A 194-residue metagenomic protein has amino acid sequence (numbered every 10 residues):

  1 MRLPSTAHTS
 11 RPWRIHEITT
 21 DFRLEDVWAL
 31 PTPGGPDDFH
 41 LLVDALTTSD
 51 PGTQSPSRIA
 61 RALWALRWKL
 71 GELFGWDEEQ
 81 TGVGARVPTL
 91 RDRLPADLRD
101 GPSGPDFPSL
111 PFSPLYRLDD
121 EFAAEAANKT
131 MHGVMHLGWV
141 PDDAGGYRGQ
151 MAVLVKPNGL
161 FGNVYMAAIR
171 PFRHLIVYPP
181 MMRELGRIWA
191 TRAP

Functional and structural regions predicted by a protein language model:
M1-G101: Hydrophobic ligand-binding cavity/cleft-lining segments
E25-A29, E121, G146-Q150: Intrinsic-disorder/low-complexity, polar/charged segments enriched in Ser/Thr/Lys/Arg/Asp/Glu/Gln
A60-A62, V153-P157, P180-R187: Short C-terminal domain-edge/linker segments immediately following a structured domain
R61-W68, G162, M166, R170 (+1 more regions): Short hydrophobic helices that act as membrane-entry/anchoring signals
R99-D143: Hydrophobic-ligand binding "helix-grip"
N128-A167: Beta-strand/loop substructures that line and gate deep hydrophobic ligand-binding cavities in soluble
Y165-P194: A conserved amphipathic terminal alpha-helix motif
